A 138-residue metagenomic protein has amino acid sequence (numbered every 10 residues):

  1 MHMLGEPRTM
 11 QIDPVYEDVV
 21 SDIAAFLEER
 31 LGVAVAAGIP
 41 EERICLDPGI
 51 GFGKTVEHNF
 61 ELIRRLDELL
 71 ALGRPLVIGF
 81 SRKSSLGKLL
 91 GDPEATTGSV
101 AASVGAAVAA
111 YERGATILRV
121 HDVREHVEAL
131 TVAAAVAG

Functional and structural regions predicted by a protein language model:
M1-A37, F52-G138: Active-site-adjacent loop and "lid" segments of alpha/beta metabolic enzymes
E41-R43: Short acidic capping loops at alpha-helix termini that bridge into adjacent secondary structure
